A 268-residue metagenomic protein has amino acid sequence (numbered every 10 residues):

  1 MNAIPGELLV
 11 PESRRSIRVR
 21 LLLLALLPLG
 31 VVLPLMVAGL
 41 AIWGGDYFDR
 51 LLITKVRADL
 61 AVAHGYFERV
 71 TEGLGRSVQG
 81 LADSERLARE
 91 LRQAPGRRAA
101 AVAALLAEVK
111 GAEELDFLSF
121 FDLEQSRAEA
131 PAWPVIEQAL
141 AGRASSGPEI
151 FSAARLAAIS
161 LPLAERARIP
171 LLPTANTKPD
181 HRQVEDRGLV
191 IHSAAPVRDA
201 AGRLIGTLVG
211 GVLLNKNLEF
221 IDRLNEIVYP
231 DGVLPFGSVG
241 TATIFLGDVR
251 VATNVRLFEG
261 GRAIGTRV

Functional and structural regions predicted by a protein language model:
M1-S16: Non-catalytic regulatory/interaction regions at protein termini and inter-domain linkers
I17-L23, L29-A100, A107, G111-D116 (+3 more regions): Juxtamembrane extracytoplasmic/periplasmic/luminal helical "stalk" adjacent to the first N-terminal
G96, A100-F120, E124-R182, N217-D231 (+1 more regions): Extracytoplasmic/periplasmic sensor domains and loops in membrane signaling proteins
F121, R198-D199, F245: Core beta-strand residues in small-molecule sensory/regulatory alpha/beta domains
L171-P173, D186-E226: Conserved beta-strands of PAS-like sensory domains
I205, V251-A252: Generic structural signal for well-ordered beta-strand positions
G210, T241-F245: Extended hydrophobic secondary-structure segments that form protein cores and membrane-embedded regions
